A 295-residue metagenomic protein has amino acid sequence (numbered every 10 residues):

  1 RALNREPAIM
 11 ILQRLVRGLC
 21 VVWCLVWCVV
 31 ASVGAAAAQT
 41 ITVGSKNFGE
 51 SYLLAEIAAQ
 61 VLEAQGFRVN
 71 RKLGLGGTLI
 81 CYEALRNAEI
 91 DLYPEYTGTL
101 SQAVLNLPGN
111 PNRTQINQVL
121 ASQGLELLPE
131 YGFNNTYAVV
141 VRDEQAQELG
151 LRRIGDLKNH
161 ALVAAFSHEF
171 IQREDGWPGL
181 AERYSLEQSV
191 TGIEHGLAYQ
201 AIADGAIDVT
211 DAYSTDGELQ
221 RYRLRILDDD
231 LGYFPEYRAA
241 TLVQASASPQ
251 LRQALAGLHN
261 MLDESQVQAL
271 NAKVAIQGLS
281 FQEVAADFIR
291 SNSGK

Functional and structural regions predicted by a protein language model:
R1-P7, V33-N70, G74-L75, V267-K295: N-terminal hydrophobic or amphipathic helices and topogenic motifs
G18-S32: Bacterial N-terminal signal peptides
T40-N70, G132-Q200, L279-E283: Bilobed "Venus flytrap"/periplasmic-binding protein-like clamshell domains and structurally analogous long
E50, E169-I171, D175-G176, A181-R183 (+1 more regions): An extracytoplasmic/periplasmic, membrane-proximal ligand-sensing/linker region
V61, L79-I90, N106, P178-R183 (+2 more regions): Short helices/loops that flank or line small-molecule/ion binding pockets
G77-I116, L197, S214-R223: Pocket-flanking alpha-helical
V104-L128, D204-V209, E218-G232: Ligand-binding "clamshell"
Y137-Q147, E236-P249: A bilobed periplasmic-binding-protein/Venus flytrap-type ligand-binding module shared by bacterial periplasmic
